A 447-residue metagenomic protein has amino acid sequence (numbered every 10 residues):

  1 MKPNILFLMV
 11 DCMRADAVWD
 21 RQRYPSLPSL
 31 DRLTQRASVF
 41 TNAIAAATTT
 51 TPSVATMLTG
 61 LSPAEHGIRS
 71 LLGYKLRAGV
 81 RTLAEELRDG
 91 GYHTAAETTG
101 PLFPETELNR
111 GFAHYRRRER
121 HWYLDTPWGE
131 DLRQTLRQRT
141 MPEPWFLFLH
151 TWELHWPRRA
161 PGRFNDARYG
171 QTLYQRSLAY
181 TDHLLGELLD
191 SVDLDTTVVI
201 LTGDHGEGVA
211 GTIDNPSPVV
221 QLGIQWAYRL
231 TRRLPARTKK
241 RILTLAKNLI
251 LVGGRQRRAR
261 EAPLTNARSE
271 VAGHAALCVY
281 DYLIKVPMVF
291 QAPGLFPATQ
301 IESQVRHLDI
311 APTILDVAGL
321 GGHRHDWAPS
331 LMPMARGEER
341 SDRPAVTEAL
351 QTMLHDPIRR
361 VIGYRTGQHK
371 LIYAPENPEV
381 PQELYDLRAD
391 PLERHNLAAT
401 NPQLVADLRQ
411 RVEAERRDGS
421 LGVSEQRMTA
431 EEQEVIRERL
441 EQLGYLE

Functional and structural regions predicted by a protein language model:
M1-E447: Catalytic domains that recognize anionic headgroups
